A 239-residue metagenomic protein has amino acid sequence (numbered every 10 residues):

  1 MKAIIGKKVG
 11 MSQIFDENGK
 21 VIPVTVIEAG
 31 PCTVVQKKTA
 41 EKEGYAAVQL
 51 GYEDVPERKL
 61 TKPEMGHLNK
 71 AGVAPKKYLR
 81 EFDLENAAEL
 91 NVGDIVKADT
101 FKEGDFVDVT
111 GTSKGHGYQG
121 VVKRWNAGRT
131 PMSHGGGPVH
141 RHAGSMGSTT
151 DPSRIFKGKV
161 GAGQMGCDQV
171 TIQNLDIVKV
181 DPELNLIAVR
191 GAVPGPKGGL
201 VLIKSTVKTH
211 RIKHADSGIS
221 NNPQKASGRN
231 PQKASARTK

Functional and structural regions predicted by a protein language model:
M1-K239: Extended basic (Lys/Arg/His-rich) segments that typically form rRNA-contacting surfaces in ribosomal proteins
